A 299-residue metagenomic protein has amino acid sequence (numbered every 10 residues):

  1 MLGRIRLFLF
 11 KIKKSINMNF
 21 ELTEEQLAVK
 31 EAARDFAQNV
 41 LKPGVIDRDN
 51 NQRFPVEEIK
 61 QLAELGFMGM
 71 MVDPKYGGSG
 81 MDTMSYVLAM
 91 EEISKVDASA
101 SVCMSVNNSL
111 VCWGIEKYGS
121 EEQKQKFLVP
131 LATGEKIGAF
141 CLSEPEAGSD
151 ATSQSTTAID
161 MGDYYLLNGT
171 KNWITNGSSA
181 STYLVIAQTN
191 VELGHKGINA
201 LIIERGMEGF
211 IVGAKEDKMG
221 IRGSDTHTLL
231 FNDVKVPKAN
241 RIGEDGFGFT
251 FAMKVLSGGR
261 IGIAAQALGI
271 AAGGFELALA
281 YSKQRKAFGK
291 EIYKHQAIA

Functional and structural regions predicted by a protein language model:
I5, L9-S105, E122-K126, P130-T133 (+1 more regions): Amphipathic, small/basic residue-rich leader segments at the start of a protein or domain
N19-V29, E91, K95, F210-A299: Glycine-rich beta->alpha junctions and the first turn(s) of the following alpha-helix
V102-E122, G148-A151: N-terminal glycine-rich flavin-associated loop
L131, E146-S149, W173-N176, N190-E192 (+1 more regions): Short Gly/Pro-enriched turn/cap motifs at secondary-structure boundaries
G134-L142, I186: A short, Trp-centered hydrophobic/proline-enriched beta-strand micro-motif
T156-I159: A structural signal for short hydrophobic beta-strand segments in well-ordered beta-sheet cores
Y164, N168-V212: A short core secondary-structure module
